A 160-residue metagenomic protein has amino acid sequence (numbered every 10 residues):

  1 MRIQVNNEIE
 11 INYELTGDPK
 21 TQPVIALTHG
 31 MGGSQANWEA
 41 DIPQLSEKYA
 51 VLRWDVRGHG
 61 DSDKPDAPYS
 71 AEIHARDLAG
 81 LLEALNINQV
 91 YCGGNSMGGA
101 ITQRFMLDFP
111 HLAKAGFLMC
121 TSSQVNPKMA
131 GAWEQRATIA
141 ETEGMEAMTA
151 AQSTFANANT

Functional and structural regions predicted by a protein language model:
M1-E10: N-terminal cap/lid segment of alpha/beta-hydrolase-fold proteins
I9-A67: Conserved HGGG/HGGXW glycine-rich cap/lid loop of the alpha/beta-hydrolase fold
H29-M31, V90, G94-G99: Conserved alpha/beta-hydrolase "nucleophile elbow" surrounding the catalytic nucleophile
D41, H74-D77, M148: Hydrophobic alpha-helical packing elements
L52-W54, N95, M119: The conserved SAM/SAH-binding core of class I Rossmann-like methyltransferase domains, concentrating on the hydrophobic
D55, Y91, K114-F117: Residue in the alpha/beta-hydrolase core beta-strand immediately N-terminal to the catalytic nucleophile
E72-V90: Conserved acidic catalytic loop of the alpha/beta-hydrolase fold
A100-D108, L112-E143, A147: Flexible "cap/lid" loop of the alpha/beta hydrolase fold
